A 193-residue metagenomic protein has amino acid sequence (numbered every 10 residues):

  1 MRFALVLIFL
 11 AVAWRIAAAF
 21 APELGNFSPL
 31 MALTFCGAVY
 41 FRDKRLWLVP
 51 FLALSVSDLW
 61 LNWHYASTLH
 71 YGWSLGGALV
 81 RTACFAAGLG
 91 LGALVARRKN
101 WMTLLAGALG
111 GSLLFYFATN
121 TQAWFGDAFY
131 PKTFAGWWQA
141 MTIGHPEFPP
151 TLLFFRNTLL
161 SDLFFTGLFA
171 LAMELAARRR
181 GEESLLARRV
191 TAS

Functional and structural regions predicted by a protein language model:
M1-Y40, R45-V49: Hydrophobic transmembrane alpha-helices
L5, L24-G37, W60, A78-A87 (+1 more regions): Membrane-embedded alpha-helical segments of multi-pass membrane proteins, especially the transmembrane helices
L7, W47-S57, L104-L113, F169 (+1 more regions): Central hydrophobic cores of alpha-helical transmembrane segments in multi-pass integral membrane proteins
F9-A17, L52-Y65, S112-T121: Aromatic-anchored segments of alpha-helical transmembrane domains
I16-A17, C36-K44, A87-K99, A172-R180: Structural signal for the C-terminal ends of transmembrane alpha-helices and the immediately following loop
S67-Y116: Short helix-perturbing small/polar motifs within transmembrane alpha-helices
K99-R178, E182: Membrane-embedded alpha-helical hairpins and interfacial helices in multi-pass inner-membrane proteins
A177-S193: Membrane-interfacial, low-structure loops and terminal tails that flank and connect transmembrane helices in multi-pass
